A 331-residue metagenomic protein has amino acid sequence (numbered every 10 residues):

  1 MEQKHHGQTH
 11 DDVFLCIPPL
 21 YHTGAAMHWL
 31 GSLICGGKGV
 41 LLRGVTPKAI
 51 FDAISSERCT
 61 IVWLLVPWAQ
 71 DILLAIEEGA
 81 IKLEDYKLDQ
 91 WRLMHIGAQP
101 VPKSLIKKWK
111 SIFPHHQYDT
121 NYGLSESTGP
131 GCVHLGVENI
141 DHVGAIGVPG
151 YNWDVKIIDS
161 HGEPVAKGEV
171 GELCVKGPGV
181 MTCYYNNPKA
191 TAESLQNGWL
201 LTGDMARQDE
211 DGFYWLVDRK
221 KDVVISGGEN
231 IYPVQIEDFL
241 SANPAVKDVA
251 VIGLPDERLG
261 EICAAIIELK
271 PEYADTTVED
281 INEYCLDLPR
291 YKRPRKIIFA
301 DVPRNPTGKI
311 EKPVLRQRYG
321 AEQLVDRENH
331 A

Functional and structural regions predicted by a protein language model:
M1-V13, Y21-I61, A75-I76: Conserved AMP-binding/adenylation subdomain of ANL enzymes
I34, C59-L64, L73-D141, D154: Gly/Ser/Thr-rich phosphate-binding loop
V62, G177, T182-C183, A190-E193 (+4 more regions): AMP-binding/adenylate-forming catalytic core of the ANL superfamily
Q90, H115, N152, A245-D248 (+1 more regions): Glycine-centered tight turns that cap/initiate beta-strands
A98, G123, G147, D204 (+1 more regions): Active-site glycine-centered loops adjacent to acidic/histidine catalytic or metal-binding residues that shape
V143-P149, P164, S194-G198: Short Gly/Pro-enriched turn/cap motifs at secondary-structure boundaries
K156, K167-M181, W199, M205-A206: AMP-binding/adenylate-forming core of the ANL superfamily
R318-A331: Acidic/polar alpha-helix N-cap and adjacent early helical turns within long charge-rich amphipathic helices/linkers
